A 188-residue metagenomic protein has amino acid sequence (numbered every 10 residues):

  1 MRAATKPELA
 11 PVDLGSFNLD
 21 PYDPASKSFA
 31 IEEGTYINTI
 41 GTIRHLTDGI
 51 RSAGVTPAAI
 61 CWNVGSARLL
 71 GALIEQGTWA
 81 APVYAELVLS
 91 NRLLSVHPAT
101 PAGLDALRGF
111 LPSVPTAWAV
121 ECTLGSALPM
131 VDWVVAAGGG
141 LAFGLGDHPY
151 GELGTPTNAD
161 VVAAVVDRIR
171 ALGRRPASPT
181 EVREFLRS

Functional and structural regions predicted by a protein language model:
M1-P7: Active-site phosphate-binding/coordination module
L9-G144: Catalytic alpha/beta core domains of metabolic enzymes, predominantly
D20-I31, E152-P176: C-terminal helical cap(s) of enzyme catalytic domains, especially alpha/beta-barrels
I60, L172-E181: Flexible, glycine/charged-enriched surface loops at secondary-structure junctions
N63-A67, E181-R187: A glycine-rich phosphate-binding loop feature that marks nucleotide/adenosyl-phosphate handling sites
L69, M130, L153-G154, S188: Short Asp/Glu-rich motifs
L145-P149: Shared catalytic-loop signature of beta/alpha-barrel
